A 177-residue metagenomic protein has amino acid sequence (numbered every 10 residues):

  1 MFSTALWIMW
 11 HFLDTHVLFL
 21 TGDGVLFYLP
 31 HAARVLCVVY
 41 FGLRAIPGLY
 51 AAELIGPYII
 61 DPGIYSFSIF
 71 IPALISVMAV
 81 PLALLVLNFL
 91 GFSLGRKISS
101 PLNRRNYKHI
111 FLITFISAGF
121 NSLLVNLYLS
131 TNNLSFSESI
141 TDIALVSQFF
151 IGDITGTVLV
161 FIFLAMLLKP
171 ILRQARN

Functional and structural regions predicted by a protein language model:
M1-W7: The first (N-terminal) embedded transmembrane alpha-helix
W7-H11, T15-L36, D61-N177: Membrane-embedded alpha-helical hairpins and interfacial helices in multi-pass inner-membrane proteins
L29-A45, L49: Generic transmembrane alpha-helix motif of multi-pass integral membrane proteins
R44-A52, F67, I71: Hydrophobic alpha-helical membrane segments of integral membrane proteins
A51-G63: Membrane-helix exit/interface motif
